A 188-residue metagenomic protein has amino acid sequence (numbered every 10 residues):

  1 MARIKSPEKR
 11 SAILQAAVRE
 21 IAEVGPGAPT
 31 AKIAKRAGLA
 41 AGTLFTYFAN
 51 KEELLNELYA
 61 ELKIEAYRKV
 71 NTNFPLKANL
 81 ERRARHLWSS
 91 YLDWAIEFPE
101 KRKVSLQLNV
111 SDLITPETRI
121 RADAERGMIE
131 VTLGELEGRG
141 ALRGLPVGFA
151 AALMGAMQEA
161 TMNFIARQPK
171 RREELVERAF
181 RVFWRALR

Functional and structural regions predicted by a protein language model:
M1-E8: N-terminal intrinsically disordered/low-complexity leader segments
E8-A17, I33, L54, L58-L62 (+3 more regions): Generic hydrophobic, amphipathic alpha-helix propensity
A12, A16, A22-E53, E57: Helix-turn-helix
L14, R85, S89, R126 (+4 more regions): An amphipathic alpha-helix signature
E57, N71-E97, A151-M154: Hydrophobic alpha-helical connector segments
I64-Y67, L113-R139, G148-A152: Amphipathic alpha-helical packing segments from all-alpha helical-bundle domains
A95-I114, V131, N163-A166: Amphipathic alpha-helical segments used for helix-helix packing
K103-Q107, E137-V182: Hydrophobic/aromatic-rich alpha-helical bundle segments in the mid-to-C-terminal region
